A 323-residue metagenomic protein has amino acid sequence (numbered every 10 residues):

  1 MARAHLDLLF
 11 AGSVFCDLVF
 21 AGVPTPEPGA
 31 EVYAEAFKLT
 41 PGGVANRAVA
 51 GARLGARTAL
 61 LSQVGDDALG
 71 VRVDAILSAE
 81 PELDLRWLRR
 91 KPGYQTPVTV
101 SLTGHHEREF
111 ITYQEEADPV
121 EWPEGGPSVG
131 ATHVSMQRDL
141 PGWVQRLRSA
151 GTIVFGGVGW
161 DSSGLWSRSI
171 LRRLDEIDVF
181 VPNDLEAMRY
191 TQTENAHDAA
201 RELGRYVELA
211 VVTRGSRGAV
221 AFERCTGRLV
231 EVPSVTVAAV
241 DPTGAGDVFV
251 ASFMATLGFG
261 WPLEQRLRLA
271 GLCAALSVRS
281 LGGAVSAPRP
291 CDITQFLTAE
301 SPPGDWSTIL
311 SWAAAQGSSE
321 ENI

Functional and structural regions predicted by a protein language model:
M1-L8, V32, A196-I323: Conserved phosphate-binding/catalytic region of the ribokinase-like
M1-Q63, A68-V71, T308-I323: Glycine-rich phosphate/adenosyl-contacting loop at the front of the ribokinase-like
V49, V98-L102, E109, G218-F222: Short beta-strand scaffold segments in enzyme catalytic cores
T58, L85, V154, A210: Hydrophobic anchor at the start of a short beta-strand that flanks the dinucleotide cofactor-binding loop
A68-P81, S101: Active-site-proximal loop->helix
I76-Y94: A glycine-rich helix N-cap at a beta->alpha junction
P92, T99-L140: Conserved phosphate-binding/catalytic loop of the ribokinase/pfkB sugar-kinase fold
R148-I153, W160-E231: Conserved phosphate/ATP/ADP-binding segment of small-molecule kinases
